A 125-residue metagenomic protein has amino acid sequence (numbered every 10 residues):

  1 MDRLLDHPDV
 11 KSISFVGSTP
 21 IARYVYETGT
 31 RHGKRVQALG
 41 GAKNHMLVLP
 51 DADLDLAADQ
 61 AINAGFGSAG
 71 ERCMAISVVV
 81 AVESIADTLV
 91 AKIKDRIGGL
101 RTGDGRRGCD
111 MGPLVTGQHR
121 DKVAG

Functional and structural regions predicted by a protein language model:
M1-S14: A structured beta-alpha segment of the ubiquitous adenosine-cofactor-binding alpha/beta core
S12, S18-G125: ALDH superfamily catalytic-core signature
